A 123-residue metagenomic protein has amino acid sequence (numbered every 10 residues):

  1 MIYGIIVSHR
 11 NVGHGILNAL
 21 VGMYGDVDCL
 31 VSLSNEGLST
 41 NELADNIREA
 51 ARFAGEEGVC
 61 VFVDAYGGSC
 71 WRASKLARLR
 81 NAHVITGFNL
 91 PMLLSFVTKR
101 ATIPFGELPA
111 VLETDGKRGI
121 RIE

Functional and structural regions predicted by a protein language model:
M1-E123: N-terminal loops that bind phosphate or other acidic moieties and the adjacent beta-alpha structural core
